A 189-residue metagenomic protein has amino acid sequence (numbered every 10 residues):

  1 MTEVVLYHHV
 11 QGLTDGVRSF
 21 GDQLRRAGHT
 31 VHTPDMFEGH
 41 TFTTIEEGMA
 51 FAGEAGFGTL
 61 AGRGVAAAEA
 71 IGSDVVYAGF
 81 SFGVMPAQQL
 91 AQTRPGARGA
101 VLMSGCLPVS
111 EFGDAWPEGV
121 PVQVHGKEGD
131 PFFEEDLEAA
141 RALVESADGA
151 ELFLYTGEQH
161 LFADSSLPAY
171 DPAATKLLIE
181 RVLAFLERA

Functional and structural regions predicted by a protein language model:
M1-G72, F162: Serine-hydrolase catalytic machinery in alpha/beta-hydrolase-like enzymes
R25, G129-E151: Active-site-adjacent alpha-helix of alpha/beta-hydrolase-fold enzymes
I71-F80: Alpha/beta-hydrolase fold nucleophile elbow
G79-G83, A87: Gly/Ala-rich beta-loop-alpha elbow adjacent to hydrolase catalytic centers
G96-L107: A conserved short beta-strand
W116-V122, A147-G149: Short, proline-enriched alpha-helix->beta-strand connector loops that line the catalytic pocket of alpha/beta-hydrolase
Q123-G126, Y155: Short beta-strand/loop motif that positions the catalytic acidic residue of the alpha/beta-hydrolase fold
G149-A189: C-terminal catalytic histidine-bearing segment of alpha/beta-hydrolase fold enzymes
